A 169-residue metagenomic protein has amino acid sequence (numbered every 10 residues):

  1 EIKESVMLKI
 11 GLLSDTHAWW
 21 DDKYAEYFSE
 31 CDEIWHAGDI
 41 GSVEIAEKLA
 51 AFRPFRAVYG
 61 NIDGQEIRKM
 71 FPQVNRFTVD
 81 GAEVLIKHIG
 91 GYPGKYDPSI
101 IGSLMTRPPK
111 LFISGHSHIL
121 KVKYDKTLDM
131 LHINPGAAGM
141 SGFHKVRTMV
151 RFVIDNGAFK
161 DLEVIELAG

Functional and structural regions predicted by a protein language model:
I2-F55, D63-G81, K145-T148, I154: N-terminal active-site segment of His-dependent metallophosphoesterases
L12-S14, E33-D39, R56-N61, I86-H88 (+2 more regions): Active-site neighborhood of phospho(di)ester-bond hydrolases with catalytic His/Asp-centered motifs
T16, N61, G90-Y92, A138 (+2 more regions): Short, solvent-exposed coil/turn elements at secondary-structure transition points
A18, S42, G91, I119 (+1 more regions): Short active-site segment of divalent metal-dependent hydrolases/proteases that encodes the spacing between
F55, V84, L162: Hydrophobic anchor at the start of a short beta-strand that flanks the dinucleotide cofactor-binding loop
R56, K95-A158: Conserved beta-sheet core of the metallophosphoesterase superfamily
D63-P108, M140-F143: Active-site-proximal segments of metal-dependent phosphoesterases and phosphodiesterases across multiple
L162-G169: Short, solvent-exposed aromatic-acidic interface loops
